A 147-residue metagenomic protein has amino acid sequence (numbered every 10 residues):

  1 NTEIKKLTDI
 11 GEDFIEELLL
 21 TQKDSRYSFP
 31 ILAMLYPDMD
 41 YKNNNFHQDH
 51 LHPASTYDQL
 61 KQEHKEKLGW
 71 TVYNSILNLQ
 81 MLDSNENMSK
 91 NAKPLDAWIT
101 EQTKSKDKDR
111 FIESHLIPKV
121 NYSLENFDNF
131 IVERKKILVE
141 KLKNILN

Functional and structural regions predicted by a protein language model:
N1-L51, T56: Intrinsically disordered, low-complexity N-proximal targeting/linker segments that flank membranes
F29, L77-Q80, K136: Non-catalytic, well-ordered alpha-helical scaffold segments
D40-E63, A97-D107: Active/binding-pocket-proximal capping segment
D40-N43, K67-N74, N126, F130: Conserved aromatic-histidine-acidic binding/catalytic patches
F46, Q59-M88: Short beta-strand-alpha-helix junction that forms the catalytic/metal-binding core of metal-dependent nuclease domains
A54-T56, M88-N91: Flexible loop/turn segments at secondary-structure boundaries
V72, K90-I117: Polybasic, low-complexity binding patches
D109-N147: C-terminal, well-folded lobe of enzymatic/effector domains
